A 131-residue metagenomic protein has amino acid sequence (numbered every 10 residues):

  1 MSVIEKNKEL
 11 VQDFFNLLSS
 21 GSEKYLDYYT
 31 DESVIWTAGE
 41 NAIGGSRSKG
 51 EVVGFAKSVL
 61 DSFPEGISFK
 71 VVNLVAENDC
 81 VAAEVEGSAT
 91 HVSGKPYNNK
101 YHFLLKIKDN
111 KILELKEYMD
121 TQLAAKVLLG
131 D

Functional and structural regions predicted by a protein language model:
M1-D27, D31, G130: Short, low-complexity N-terminal intrinsically disordered segments enriched in polar/charged residues
V3, S19, K57-D131: A beta-strand edge to alpha-helix "cap/lid" segment located at domain peripheries
E9, G50-G54, K100: A general alpha-helical scaffold signature found inside nucleotide-binding enzyme cores
V11-F14, K24-L26, S33, V52 (+3 more regions): Hydrophobic pocket/interface hotspot
K24, R47, Y97: Short, flexible micro-motifs
T30-E77: A solvent-exposed, acidic/Ser-Thr-rich amphipathic alpha-helical stretch
